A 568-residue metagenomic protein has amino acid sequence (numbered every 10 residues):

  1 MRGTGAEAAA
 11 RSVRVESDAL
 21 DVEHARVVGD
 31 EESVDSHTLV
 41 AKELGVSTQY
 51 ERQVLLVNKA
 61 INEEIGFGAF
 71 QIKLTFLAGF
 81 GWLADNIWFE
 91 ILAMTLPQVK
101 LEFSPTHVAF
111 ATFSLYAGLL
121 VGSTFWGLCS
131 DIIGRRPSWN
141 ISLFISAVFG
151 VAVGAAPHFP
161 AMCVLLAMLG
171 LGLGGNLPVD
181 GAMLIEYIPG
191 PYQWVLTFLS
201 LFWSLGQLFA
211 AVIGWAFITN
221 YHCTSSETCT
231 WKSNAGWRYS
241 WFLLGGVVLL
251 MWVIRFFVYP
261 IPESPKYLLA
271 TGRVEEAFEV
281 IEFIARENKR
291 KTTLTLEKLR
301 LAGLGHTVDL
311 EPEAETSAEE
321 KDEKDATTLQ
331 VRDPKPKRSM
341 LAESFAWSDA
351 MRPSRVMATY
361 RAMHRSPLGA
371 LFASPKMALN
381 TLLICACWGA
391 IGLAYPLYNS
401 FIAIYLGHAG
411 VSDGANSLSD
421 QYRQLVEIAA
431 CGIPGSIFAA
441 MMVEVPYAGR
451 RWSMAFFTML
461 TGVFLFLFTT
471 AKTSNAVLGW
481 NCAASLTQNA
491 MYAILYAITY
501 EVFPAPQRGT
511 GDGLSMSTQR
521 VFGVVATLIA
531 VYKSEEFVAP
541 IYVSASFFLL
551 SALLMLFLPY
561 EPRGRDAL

Functional and structural regions predicted by a protein language model:
M1-T271, E275-E282, H306-L568: Transmembrane-helix signature of 12-pass secondary carriers
G68, T295-E297: A diffuse structural propensity rather than consistent per-protein peaks
A285-L294: Short intracellular "coupling" helices and adjacent cytoplasmic loop segments at the cytosolic face of multi-pass
K298-V308: Post-kinase regulatory C-tail/linker adjacent to protein kinase catalytic domains
